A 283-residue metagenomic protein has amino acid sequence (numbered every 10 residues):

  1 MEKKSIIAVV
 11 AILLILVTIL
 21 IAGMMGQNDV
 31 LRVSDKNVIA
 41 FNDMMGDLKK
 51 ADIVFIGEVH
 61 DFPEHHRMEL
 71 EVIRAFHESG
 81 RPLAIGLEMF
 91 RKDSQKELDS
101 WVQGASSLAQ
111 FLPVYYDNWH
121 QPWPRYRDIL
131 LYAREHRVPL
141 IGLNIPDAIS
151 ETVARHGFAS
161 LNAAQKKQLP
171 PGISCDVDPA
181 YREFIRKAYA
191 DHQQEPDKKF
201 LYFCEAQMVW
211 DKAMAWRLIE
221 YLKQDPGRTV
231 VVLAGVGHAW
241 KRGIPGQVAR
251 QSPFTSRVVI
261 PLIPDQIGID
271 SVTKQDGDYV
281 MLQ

Functional and structural regions predicted by a protein language model:
E2-L13: N-terminal Sec-pathway targeting helices
T18-A51: N- or domain-start disorder-to-order transition segments that initiate the globular core
K49-G57, A109-V114: Acidic/histidine-rich, surface-exposed loop or edge segments in extracytoplasmic proteins
V59-P63, F90-S94, P146-S150, V236-A239 (+1 more regions): Solvent-exposed loop/turn segments at secondary-structure junctions within structured extracellular/periplasmic domains
F62-H66, F76, P82-A84, K92-V102: Membrane-embedded segments
A84-F90, V258-L262: Short internal beta-strands
K96-Y221: A substrate-binding/cap region within the structured catalytic cores of diverse enzymes
A213-W216, Y221-L222, R228-V231, V236-Q283: C-terminal regions of proteins
